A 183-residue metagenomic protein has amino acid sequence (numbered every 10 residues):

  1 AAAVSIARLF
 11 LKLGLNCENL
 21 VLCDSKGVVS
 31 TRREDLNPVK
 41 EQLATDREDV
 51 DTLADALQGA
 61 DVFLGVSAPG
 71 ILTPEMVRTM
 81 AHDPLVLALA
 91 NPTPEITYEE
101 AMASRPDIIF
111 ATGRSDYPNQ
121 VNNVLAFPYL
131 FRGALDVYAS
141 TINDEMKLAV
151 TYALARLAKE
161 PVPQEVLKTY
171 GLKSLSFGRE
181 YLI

Functional and structural regions predicted by a protein language model:
A1-G65: Glycine-rich phosphate/diphosphate-binding loop of Rossmann-like nucleotide-binding domains
S5, T31, L72, E95 (+1 more regions): Active-site-proximal flexible loops/turns
I6, F10-G14, D24-G27, L57-A68 (+5 more regions): Structural signal for hydrophobic packing residues in well-ordered secondary-structure cores of soluble enzyme domains
L15, R33, T73-M76, E99-E100 (+1 more regions): A generic "cationic amphipathic patch" detector
L36-A44, T73, N143, P163: Ser/Thr-centered flexible coil motifs
E41-I109, R114-D116: Rossmann-like adenosine-cofactor binding region
A88-I183: Adenosine-phosphate binding glycine-rich loop
